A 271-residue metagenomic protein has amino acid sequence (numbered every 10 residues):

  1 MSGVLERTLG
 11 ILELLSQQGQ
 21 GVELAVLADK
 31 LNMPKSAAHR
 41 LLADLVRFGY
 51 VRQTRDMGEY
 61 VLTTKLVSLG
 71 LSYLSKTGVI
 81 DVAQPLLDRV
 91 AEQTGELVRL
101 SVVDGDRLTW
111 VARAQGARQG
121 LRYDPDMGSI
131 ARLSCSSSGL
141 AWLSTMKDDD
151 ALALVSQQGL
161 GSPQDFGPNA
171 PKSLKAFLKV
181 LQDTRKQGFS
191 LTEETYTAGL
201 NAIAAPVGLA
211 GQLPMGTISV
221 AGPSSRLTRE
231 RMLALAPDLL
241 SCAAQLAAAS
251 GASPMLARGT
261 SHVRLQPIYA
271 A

Functional and structural regions predicted by a protein language model:
M1-D81, D88, A244, A248-A252 (+1 more regions): N-terminal helix-turn-helix
M1-L5, L24, E59, T63 (+9 more regions): Short, structured helix-loop boundary elements
V51-Q53, L100-S101, V207: A structural signal for short hydrophobic beta-strand segments in well-ordered beta-sheet cores
D56-G159: Amphipathic alpha-helical effector-binding/dimerization core of metabolite-sensing transcriptional regulators
R132-S136, A234-S253: Short, solvent-exposed cationic patches
D150-Q164, A243-A271: Cysteine/selenocysteine-centered motifs that mediate thiol-based redox chemistry or coordinate metal-sulfur cofactors
Q164-A243, T260-H262, P267-Y269: Extended hydrophobic
